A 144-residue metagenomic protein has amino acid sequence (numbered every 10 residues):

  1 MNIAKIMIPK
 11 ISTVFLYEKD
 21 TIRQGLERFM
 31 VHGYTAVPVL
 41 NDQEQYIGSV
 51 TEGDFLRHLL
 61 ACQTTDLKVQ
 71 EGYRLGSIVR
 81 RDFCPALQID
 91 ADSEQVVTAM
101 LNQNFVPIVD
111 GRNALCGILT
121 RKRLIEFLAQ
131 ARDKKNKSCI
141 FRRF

Functional and structural regions predicted by a protein language model:
M1-S12, T51-Q103, T120-F144: Tandem CBS (Bateman) regulatory domains
F15-Y34, L40, P85-Q103, V109-R112 (+1 more regions): The conserved cystathionine-beta-synthase
F29, V37-D54, M100, I108-R123: A glycine-centered beta-loop-beta connector
